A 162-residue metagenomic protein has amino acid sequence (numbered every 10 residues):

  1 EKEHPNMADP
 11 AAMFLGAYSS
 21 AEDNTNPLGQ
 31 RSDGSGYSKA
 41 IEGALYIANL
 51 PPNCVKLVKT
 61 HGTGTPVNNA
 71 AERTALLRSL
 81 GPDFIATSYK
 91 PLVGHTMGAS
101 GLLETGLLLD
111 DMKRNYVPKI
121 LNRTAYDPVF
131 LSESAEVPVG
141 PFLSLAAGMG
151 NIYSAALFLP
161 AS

Functional and structural regions predicted by a protein language model:
E1-A48, C54-L57, A161-S162: Condensing-enzyme catalytic core mediating Claisen C-C bond formation in acyl metabolism
E1-P5, S100-S162: Conserved beta-strand-centric core segments of catalytic alpha/beta enzyme folds
P10, S32-A40, L50, V67 (+4 more regions): Conserved active-site and cofactor/substrate-binding residues in soluble primary-metabolism enzymes
A11-M13, A70-A86: Acidic-glycine-rich active-site phosphate/pyrophosphate-binding loop
L15, V55, T60-H61, T105 (+1 more regions): Conserved small-residue
Y18-S32, G62-N69, D83-V129: Acyl-CoA/ACP chain-elongation machinery
A40-A48, A75, S79, L108-D111: Stable alpha-helical structural segments in soluble proteins, enriched in small hydrophobic residues
